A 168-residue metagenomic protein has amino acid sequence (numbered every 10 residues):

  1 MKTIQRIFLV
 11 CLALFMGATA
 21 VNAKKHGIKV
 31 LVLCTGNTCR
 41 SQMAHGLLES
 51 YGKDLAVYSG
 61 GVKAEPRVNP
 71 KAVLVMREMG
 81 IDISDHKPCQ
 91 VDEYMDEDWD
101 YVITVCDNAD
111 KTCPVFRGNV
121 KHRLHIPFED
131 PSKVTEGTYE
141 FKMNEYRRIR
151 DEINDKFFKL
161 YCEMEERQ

Functional and structural regions predicted by a protein language model:
M1-F8: Bacterial N-terminal signal peptides that target proteins for export
L12-A20: Hydrophobic h-region of N-terminal signal peptides that target proteins for export in Gram-negative bacteria
N22-Y94: Conserved active-site segments centered on acidic
T38, D107-D110: Short glycine-rich anion-binding loops that position phosphate/pyrophosphate groups of nucleotides and phosphorylated
Q42-A44, N69, T112-V115, T135: Short glycine-/acidic-enriched loop or helix-start segments at secondary-structure transitions that form or flank
D96-D98: Alpha-helix C-terminal capping/helix-to-coil transition sites in glycosyltransferase folds
T104-V105, H125: Redox-cofactor binding/interface segments in oxidoreductases and associated redox assembly factors
C113-Q168: Phosphate-binding/catalytic loops
